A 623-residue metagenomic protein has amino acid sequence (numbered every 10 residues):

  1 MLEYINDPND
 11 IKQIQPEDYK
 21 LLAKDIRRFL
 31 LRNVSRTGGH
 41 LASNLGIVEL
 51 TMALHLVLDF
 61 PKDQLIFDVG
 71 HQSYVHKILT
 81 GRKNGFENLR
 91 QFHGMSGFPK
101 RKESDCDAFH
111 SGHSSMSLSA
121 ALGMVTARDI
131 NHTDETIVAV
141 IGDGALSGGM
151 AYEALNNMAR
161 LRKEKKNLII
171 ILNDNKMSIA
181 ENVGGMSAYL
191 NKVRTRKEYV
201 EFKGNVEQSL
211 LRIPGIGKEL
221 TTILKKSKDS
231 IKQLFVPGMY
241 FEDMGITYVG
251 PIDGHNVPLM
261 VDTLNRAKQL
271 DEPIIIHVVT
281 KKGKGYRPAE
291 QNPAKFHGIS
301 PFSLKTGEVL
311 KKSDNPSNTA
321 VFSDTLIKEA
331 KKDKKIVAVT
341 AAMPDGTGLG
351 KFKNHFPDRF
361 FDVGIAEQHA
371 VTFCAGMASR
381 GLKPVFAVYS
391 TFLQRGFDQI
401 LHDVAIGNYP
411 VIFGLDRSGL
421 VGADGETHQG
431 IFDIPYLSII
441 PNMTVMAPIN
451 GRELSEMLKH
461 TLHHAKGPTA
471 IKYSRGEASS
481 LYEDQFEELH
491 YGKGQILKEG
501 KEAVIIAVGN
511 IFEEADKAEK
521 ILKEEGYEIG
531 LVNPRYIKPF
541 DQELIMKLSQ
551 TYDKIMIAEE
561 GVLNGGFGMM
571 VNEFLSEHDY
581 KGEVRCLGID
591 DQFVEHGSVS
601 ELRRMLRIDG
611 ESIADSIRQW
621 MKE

Functional and structural regions predicted by a protein language model:
M1-I78, Y240-E242, I246-V257, H277-T280: N-terminal amphipathic, basic-rich helices that act as targeting or association modules
Q13, N175-F322: Long, well-ordered, tryptophan-enriched scaffold segments
H40-E164, N318, I336, T340-A341 (+1 more regions): Cofactor-binding active-site loop characterized by glycine-rich and histidine/acidic residues
Q64, T280-Q394, Q399-Y409, H490 (+2 more regions): Non-catalytic terminal/interface segments that mediate subunit docking, oligomerization, and allosteric communication
G85-M95, R160-N175, E198-E201, A405-R417: A glycine-rich helix N-cap at a beta->alpha junction
L220-P288, P410-L415, I434-D484, G610-E623: Structural signature of the thiamine diphosphate
D262-N265, H297-G298, G307, S317-K332 (+5 more regions): Glycine-/acidic-rich phosphate or pyrophosphate-binding loops and their flanking alpha/beta elements
P301-K305, V309-D314, G422-D424, T444 (+1 more regions): Peripheral docking tails and interdomain loops at the edges of cofactor- or intermediate-handling domains
